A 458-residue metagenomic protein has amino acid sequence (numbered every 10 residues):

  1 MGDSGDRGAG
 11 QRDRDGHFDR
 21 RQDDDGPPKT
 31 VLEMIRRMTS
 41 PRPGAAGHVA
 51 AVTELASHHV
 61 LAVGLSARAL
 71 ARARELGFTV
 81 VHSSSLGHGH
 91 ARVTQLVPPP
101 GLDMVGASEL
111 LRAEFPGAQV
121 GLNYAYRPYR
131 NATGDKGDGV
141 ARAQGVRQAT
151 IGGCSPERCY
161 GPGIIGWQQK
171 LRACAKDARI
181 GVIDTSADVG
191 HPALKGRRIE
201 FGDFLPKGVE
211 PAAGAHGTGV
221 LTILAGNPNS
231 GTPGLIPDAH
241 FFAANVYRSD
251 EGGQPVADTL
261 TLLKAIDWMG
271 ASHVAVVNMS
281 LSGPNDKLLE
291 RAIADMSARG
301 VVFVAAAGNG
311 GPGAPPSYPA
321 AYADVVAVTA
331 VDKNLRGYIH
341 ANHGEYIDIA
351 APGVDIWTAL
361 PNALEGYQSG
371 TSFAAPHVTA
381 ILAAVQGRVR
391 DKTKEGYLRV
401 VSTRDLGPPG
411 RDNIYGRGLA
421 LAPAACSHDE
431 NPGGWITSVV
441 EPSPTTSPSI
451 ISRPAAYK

Functional and structural regions predicted by a protein language model:
M1-A67, Q119-A132, I164-I165: Autoinhibitory N-terminal propeptides
R7, R14, V49-A50, A71-E157: Autoinhibitory propeptides
L61, G121, I180-V182, G234 (+6 more regions): Structural recognition of the beta-strand scaffold that forms the well-ordered cores of secreted hydrolase catalytic
R112-R179, T185-A187, P192-A193, I414 (+2 more regions): Protease zymogen maturation seam
Q168-I180, S186-E200, K207-T259, S297 (+3 more regions): Subtilisin-like serine protease catalytic core
Q169-A175, A212, P255-V276, K287-F303 (+4 more regions): Mature extracellular/periplasmic domains of secretome proteins
D184, S317-G387: Extracellular S/T/G-rich loop segment that most often corresponds to the catalytic His/Ser-adjacent loop
L221, A244-V246, A275, G353-G433: Hydrolase catalytic cores
